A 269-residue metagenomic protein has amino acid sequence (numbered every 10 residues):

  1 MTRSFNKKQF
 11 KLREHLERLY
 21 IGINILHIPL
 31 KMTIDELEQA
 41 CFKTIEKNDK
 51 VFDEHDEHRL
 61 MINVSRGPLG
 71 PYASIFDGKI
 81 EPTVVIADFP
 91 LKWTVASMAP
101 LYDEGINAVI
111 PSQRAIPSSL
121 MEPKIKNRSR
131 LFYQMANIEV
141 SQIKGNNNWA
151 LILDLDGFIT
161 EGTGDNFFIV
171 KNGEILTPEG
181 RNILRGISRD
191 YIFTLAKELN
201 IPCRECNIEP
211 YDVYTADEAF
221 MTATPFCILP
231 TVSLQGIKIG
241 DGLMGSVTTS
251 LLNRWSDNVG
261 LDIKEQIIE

Functional and structural regions predicted by a protein language model:
M1-K43, K47, P71-E269: Helix-start/capping segments and mature chain N-termini
K47-D53: Phosphate/pyrophosphate-binding loops at sites that engage ATP/ADP/AMP, CoA/4′-phosphopantetheine, polyphosphate
D53-H55, K144-G145: Glycine-rich phosphate-binding loop signature in dinucleotide/nucleotide-binding domains
D56-V64: ATP-grasp fold ATP-binding core
S65-G70: Short, internal active-site loops enriched in acidic
